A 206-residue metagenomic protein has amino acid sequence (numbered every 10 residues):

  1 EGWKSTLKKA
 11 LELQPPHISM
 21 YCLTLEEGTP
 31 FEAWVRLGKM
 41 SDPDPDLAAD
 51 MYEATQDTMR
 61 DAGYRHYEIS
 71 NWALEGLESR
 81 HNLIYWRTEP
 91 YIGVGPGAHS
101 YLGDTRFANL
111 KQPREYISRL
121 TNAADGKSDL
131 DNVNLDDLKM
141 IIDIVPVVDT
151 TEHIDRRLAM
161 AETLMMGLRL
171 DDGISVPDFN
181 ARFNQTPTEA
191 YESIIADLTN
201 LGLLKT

Functional and structural regions predicted by a protein language model:
E1-Q185: C-terminal scaffold of the Radical SAM
Q185-Y191: Mobile late-domain/C-terminal helix-loop "cap" segments that border catalytic sites or the cytosolic face
I195-A196: Short, hydrophobic-biased segments on the C-terminal half of alpha helices that form "recognition helices"
T199-T206: A short, conserved structural fragment
